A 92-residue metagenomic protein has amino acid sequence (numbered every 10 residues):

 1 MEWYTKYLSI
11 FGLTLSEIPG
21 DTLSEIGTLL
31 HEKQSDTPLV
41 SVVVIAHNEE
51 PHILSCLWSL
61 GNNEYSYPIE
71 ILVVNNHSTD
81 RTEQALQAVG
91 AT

Functional and structural regions predicted by a protein language model:
M1-N62: N-proximal low-complexity "stem/linker" segments adjacent to membrane-targeting elements
V44-I45, P68-H77: Short beta-strand/loop segment that forms part of the nucleotide-sugar
P51-L54, D80-A88: Acidic helix N-cap motif at the loop->helix transition within catalytic regions of sugar-transfer enzymes
S59, N75-Q84: A conserved acidic beta->alpha catalytic loop
A91-T92: Active-site-proximal specificity loops/subdomain of glycosyltransferases
